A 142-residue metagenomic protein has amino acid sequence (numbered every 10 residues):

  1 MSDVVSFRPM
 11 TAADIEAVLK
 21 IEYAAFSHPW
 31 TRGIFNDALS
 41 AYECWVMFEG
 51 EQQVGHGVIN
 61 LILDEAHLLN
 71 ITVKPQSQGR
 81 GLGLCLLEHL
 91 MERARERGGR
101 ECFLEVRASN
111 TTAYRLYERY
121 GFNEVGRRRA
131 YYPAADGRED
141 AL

Functional and structural regions predicted by a protein language model:
M1-A13, L142: Conserved N-terminal entry element of GNAT/NAT acetyltransferase domains
F7, E105-V106: Conserved SAM-binding loop
P9-R80, L84-R93, R97, A130: Acetyl-CoA-dependent GNAT
Y42-C44, R138-L142: Short hydrophobic/aromatic beta-strand or adjacent loop that forms the aromatic wall/cage of a ligand/substrate-binding
D64, F103-E105, E118, N123-D140: Conserved catalytic-core motifs of GNAT/GCN5-like acyltransferases
L87, S109-A113, A130-A135: Short glycine/proline-centered loop/turn elements that form peptide/ligand docking sites
